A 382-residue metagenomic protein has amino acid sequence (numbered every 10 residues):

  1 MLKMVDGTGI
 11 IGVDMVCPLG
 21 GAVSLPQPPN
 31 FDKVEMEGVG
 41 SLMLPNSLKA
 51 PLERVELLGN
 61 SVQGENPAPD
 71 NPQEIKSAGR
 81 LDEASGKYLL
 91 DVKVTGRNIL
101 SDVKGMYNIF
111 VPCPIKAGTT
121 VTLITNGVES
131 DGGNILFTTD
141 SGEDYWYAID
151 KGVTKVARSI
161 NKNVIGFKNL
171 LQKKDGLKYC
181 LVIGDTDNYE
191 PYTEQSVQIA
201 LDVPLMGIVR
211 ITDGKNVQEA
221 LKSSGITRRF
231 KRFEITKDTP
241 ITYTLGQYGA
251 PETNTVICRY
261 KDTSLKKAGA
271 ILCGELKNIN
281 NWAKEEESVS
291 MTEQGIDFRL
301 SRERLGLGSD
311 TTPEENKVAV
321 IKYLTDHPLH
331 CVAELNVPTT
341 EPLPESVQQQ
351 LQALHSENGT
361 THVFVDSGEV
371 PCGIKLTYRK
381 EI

Functional and structural regions predicted by a protein language model:
L2-Y107, I115, K168-A283, V289-I382: Extracellular polysaccharide-targeting segments
G9, G96, T120-N126, T139-D140 (+3 more regions): N-terminal compositionally biased, intrinsically disordered segments and leader/signal-like regions
S85-K87, V153, K162-V164: A generic structural signal for beta-strand entry/edge sites
L90, V103-N134, Y145, T154-S159 (+1 more regions): Extra-cytoplasmic beta-strand recognition segments
N126-S130, T139-S141, K168-K174: Short, flexible beta-strand-to-coil junctions
F137-T139, L181: Conserved aromatic beta-strand anchor motif in extracellular beta-sandwich/beta-rich domains
S141-A148: Surface-exposed loop/edge segments in extracytoplasmic proteins
V156-L170: Extracellular/periplasmic metallocenter environments
